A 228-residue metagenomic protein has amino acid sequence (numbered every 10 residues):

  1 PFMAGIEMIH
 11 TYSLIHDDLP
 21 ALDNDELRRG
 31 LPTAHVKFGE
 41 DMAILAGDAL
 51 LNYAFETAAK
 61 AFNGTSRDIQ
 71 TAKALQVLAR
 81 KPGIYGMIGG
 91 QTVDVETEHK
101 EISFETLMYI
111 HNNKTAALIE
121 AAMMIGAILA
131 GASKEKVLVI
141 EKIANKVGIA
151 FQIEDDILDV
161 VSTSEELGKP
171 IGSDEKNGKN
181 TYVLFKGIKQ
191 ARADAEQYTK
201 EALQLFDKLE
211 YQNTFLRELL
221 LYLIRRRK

Functional and structural regions predicted by a protein language model:
P1-F206, Y211-I224: Mg2+-dependent prenyl diphosphate-binding active-site environment of isoprenoid biosynthetic enzymes
R227-K228: Short cytosolic juxtamembrane segments of multi-pass membrane proteins
